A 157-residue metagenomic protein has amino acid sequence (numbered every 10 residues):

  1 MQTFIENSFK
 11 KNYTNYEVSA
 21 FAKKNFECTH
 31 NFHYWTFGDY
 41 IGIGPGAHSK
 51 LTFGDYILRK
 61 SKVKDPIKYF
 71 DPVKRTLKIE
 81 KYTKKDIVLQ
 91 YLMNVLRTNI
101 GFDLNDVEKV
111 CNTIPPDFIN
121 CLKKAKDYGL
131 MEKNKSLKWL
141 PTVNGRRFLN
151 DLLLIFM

Functional and structural regions predicted by a protein language model:
M1-T113: C-terminal scaffold of the Radical SAM
F9-N12, K124-L130: Short secondary-structure junctions
E17, K126-S136: A short, conserved structural fragment
P66-Y69, C121, L152: Hydrophobic side chains in well-ordered alpha-helices
K109-P116, E132-S136: Short, glycine- and charge-enriched coil/turn segments that flank and shape catalytic ligand pockets
N112-D127: Short amphipathic alpha-helical interaction segments
L137-T142: Minor-groove-contacting beta-hairpin "wing" of winged helix-turn-helix DNA-binding domains
N144-M157: Short, amphipathic alpha-helical interaction segments positioned at domain boundaries
